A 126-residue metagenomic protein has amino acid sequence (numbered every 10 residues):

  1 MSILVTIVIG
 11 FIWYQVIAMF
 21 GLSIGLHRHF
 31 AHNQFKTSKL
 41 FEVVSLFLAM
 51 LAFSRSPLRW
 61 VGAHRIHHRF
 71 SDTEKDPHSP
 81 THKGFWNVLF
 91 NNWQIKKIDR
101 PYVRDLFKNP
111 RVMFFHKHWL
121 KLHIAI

Functional and structural regions predicted by a protein language model:
M1-I126: Non-catalytic, topology-defining segments of multipass membrane proteins
